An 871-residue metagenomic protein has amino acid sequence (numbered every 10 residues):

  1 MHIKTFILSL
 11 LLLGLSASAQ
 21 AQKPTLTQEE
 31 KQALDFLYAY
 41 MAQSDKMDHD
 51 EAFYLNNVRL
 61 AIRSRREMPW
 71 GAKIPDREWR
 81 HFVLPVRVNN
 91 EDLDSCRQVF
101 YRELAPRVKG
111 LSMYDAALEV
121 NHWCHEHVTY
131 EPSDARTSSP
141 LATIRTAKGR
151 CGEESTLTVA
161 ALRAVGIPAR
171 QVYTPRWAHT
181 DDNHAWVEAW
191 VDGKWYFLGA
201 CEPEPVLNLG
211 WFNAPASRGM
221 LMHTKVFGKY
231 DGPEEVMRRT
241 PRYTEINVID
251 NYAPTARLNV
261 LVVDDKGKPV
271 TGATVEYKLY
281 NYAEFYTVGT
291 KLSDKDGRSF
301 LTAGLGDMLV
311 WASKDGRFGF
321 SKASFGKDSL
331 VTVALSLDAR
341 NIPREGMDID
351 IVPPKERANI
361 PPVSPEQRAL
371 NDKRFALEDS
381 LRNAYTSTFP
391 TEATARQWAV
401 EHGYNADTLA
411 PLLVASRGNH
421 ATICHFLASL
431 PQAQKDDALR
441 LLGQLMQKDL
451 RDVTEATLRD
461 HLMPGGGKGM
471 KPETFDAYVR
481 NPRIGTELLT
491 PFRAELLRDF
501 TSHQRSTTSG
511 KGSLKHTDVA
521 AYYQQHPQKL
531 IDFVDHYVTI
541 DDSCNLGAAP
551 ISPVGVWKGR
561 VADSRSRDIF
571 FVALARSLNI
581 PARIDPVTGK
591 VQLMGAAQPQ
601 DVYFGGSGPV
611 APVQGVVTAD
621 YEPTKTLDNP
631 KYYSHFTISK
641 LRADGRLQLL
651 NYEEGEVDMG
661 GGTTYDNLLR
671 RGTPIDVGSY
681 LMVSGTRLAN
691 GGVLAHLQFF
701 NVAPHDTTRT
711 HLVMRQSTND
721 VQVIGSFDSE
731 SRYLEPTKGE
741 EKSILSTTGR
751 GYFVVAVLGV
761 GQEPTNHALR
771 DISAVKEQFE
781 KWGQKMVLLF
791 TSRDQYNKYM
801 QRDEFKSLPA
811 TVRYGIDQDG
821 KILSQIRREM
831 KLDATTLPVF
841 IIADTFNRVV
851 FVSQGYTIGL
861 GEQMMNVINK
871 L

Functional and structural regions predicted by a protein language model:
K23-T146, D182, E202, G219 (+4 more regions): Secondary-structure boundary elements
P106-R107, L111, A116-H122, P132-L141 (+5 more regions): Hydrophobic/aromatic-rich core segments of domains that either
D192, D294-V310, K314-R317, A323-S329 (+2 more regions): Short Pro-Gly-centered beta-turn/loop motif in secreted/extracellular proteins
A256-G267, G297, Q614-D628, V723: A short, amphipathic beta-strand motif
D265-E284, L305-D307, H526, T624-G655: Short, ordered, surface-exposed loop/turn motifs in non-cytosolic proteins
S743-I772, K785-L789: Short active-site neighborhood of thiol/selenol oxidoreductases, capturing the structured segment around
R802-L837: Short, internal strand/loop/helix patches that form the active-site neighborhood or redox-interaction surface
T836-Q854: A short, hydrophobic beta-strand/beta-hairpin element that forms part of a small beta-sheet core
